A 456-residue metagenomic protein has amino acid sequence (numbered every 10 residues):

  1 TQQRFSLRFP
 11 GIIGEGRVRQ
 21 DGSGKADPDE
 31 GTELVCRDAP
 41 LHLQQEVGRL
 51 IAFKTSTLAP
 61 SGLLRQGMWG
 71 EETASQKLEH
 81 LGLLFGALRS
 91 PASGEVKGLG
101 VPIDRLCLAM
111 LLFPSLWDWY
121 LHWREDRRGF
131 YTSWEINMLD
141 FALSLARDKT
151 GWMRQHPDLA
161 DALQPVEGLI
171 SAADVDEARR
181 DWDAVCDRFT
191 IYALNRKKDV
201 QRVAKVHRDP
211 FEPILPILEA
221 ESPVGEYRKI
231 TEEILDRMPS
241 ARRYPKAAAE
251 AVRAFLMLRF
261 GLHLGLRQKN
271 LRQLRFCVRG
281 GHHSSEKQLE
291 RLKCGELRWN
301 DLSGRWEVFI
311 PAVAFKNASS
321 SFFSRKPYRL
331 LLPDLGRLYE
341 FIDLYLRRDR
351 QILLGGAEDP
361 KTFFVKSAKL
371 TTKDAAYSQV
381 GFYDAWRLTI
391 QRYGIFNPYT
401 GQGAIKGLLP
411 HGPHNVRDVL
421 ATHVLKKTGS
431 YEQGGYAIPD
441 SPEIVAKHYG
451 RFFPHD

Functional and structural regions predicted by a protein language model:
T1-E221, E432, D456: Charge-rich, intrinsically disordered N-terminal extensions that act as flexible nucleic-acid engagement or regulatory
E71, R267-Q273, T428-G435: Short, charged amphipathic recognition helices of the HTH superfamily and cognate SANT/SANTA-like modules
A92, D148-D161, A254-W306: Short, charged phosphate-coordinating catalytic segments
S133-I136, S222-K269: Basic, Lys/Arg- and aromatic-enriched nucleic-acid-binding interface segment
G168-L169, P223-R242, L274-E340: Conserved tyrosine-mediated DNA breakage-rejoining catalytic core shared by Y-recombinases
A251-F255, T372-A385, Y393-T428, Y436 (+1 more regions): Short basic/aromatic active-site micro-motif
A318-L408: Active-site/catalytic core of tyrosine-dependent DNA strand-transfer enzymes
I438-D456: Catalytic-site neighborhood detector that most strongly recognizes the C-terminal catalytic loop/helix of tyrosine
